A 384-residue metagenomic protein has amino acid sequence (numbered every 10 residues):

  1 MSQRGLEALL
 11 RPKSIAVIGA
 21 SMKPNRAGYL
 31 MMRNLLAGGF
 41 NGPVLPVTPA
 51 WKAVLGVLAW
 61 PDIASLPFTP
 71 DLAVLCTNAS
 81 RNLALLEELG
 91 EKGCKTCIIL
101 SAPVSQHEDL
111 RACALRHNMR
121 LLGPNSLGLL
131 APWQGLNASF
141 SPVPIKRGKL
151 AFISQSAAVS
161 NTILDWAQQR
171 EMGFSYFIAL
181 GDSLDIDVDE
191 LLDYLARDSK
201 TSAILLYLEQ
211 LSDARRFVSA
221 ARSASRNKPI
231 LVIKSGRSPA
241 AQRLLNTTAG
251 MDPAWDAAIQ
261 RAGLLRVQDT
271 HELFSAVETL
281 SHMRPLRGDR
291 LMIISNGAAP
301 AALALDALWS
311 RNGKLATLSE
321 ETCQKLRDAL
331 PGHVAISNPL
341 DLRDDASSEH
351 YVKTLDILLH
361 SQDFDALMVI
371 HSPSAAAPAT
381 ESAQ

Functional and structural regions predicted by a protein language model:
M1-Q384: Catalytic-core regions of core metabolic enzymes, especially those transforming organic acids/acyl-group intermediates
